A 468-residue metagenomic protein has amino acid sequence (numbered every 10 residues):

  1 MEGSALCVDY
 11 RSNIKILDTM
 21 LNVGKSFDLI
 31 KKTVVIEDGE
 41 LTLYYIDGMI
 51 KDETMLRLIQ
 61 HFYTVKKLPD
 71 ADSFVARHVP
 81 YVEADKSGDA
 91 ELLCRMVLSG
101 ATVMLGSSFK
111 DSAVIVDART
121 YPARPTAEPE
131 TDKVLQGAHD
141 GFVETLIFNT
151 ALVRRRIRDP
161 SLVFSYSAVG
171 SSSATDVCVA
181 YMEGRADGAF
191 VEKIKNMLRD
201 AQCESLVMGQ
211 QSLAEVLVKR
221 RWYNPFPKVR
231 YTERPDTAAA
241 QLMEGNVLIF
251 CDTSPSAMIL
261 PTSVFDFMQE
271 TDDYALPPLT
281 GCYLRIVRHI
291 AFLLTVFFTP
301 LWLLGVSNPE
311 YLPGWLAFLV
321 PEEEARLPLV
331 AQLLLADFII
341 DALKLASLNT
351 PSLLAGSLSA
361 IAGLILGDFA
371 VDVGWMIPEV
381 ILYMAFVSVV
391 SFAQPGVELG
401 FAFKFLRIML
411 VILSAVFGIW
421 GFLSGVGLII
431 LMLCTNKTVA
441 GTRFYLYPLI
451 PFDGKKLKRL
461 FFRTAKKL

Functional and structural regions predicted by a protein language model:
M1-L301, G305, P309-Y311, F318 (+1 more regions): Membrane-embedded alpha-helical signal segments
R158, R199, K344, V371 (+1 more regions): Short polybasic/polar patches that bind polyanions
S256, T262-L410: Transmembrane alpha-helical segments that form the functional core of multipass membrane systems
P378-V380, M384-L468: Hydrophobic alpha-helical transmembrane segments of membrane transport and translocation systems, primarily multi-pass
